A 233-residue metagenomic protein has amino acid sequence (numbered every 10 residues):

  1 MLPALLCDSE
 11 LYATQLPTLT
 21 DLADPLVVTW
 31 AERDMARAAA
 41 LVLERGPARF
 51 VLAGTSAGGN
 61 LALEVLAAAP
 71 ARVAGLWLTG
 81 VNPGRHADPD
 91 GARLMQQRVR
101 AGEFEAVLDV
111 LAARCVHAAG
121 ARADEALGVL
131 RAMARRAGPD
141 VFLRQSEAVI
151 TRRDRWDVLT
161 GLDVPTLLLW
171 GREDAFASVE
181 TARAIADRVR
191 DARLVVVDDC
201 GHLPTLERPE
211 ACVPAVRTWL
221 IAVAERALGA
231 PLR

Functional and structural regions predicted by a protein language model:
M1-A36, A40-L41: Conserved HGGG/HGGXW glycine-rich cap/lid loop of the alpha/beta-hydrolase fold
L5, R172-D174, D199-G201: Acidic beta-to-alpha connecting loop that harbors the catalytic carboxylate
G54-G58, A62: Gly/Ala-rich beta-loop-alpha elbow adjacent to hydrolase catalytic centers
A67-L108: Flexible "cap/lid" loop of the alpha/beta hydrolase fold
H86-D88, E105-G161: Conserved alpha/beta-hydrolase catalytic His-Asp/Glu region
L162, L168-W170, D174: Short beta-strand/loop motif that positions the catalytic acidic residue of the alpha/beta-hydrolase fold
V179, R183-H202: Catalytic histidine neighborhood in serine/cysteine hydrolases with alpha/beta-hydrolase-type architecture
C200-V213: Catalytic histidine-centered segment of alpha/beta-hydrolase-like enzymes
